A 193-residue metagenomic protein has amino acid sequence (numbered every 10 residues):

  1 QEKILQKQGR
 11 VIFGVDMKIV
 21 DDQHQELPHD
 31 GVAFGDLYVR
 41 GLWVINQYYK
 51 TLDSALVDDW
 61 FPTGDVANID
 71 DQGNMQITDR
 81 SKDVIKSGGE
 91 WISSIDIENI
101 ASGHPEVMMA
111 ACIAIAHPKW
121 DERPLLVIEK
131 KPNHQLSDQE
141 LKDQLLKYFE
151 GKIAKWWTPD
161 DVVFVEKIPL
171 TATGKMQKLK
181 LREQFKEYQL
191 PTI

Functional and structural regions predicted by a protein language model:
Q1-N74, S81-V84, I97-E98: Conserved AMP-binding/adenylate-forming
G14, E106-M109, D161, K167: Glycine-centered tight turns that cap/initiate beta-strands
D16-K18, D36, A111, L125-V127 (+1 more regions): Residues embedded in well-ordered beta-strands
V20, I113-I115, V165: Conserved beta-strand termini and adjacent loop/short-helix elements that scaffold enzyme active sites in alpha/beta
D22-Q23, D71, S87, E166 (+1 more regions): Short, ordered coil/turn segments that flank beta-strands lining enzyme active or ligand-binding pockets
G41, Q47, V66-W157, G174 (+1 more regions): AMP-binding/adenylate-forming catalytic core of the ANL superfamily
G151-K175, T192-I193: AMP-binding/adenylate-forming catalytic domain of the ANL superfamily
E183-I193: Acidic/polar alpha-helix N-cap and adjacent early helical turns within long charge-rich amphipathic helices/linkers
